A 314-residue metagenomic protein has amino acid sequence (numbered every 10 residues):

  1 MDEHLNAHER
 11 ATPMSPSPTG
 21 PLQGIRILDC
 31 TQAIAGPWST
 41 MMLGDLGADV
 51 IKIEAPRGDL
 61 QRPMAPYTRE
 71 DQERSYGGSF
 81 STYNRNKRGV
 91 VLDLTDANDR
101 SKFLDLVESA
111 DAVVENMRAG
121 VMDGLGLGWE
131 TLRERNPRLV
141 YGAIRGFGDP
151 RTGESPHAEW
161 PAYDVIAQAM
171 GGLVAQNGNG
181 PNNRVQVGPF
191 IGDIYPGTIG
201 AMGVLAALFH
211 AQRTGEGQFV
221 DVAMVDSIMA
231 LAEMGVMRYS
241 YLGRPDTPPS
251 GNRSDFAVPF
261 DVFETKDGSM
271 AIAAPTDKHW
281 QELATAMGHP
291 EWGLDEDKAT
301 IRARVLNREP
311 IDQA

Functional and structural regions predicted by a protein language model:
D2-G203, A207-E216: N-terminal helix-loop segment corresponding to the beta1-alpha1 unit of nucleotide/adenylate-binding folds
R57, G146-G148, M224-M229, D267 (+1 more regions): Glycine-rich beta-alpha junction loops
R62-Y67, Y241-T247: Short Pro/Gly-enriched beta-strand edge/turn motifs at strand-loop
D93, E115, V222-V225, I272-A274: Active-site-adjacent beta-strand anchor residues
D149-P150, P181-F190, Q212-I228, R244 (+2 more regions): Conserved Rossmann-fold dehydrogenase catalytic segment
V165, I199, V220-S227, P275: NAD(P)-dependent dehydrogenases' Rossmann-like dinucleotide-binding region
A175, G197-G217, A230-G243, A284-E291: Oxidoreductase and adenylate-handling cofactor-binding alpha/beta cores
R253-A314: Aromatic-enriched alpha-helical interface/lid elements that frame and gate functional surfaces
